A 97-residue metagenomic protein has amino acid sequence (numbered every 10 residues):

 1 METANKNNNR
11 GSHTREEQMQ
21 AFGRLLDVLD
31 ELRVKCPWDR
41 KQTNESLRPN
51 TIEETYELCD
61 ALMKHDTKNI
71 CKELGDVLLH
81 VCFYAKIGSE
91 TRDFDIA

Functional and structural regions predicted by a protein language model:
M1-L74, L79-A97: Flexible "arm" and connector segments at domain edges
